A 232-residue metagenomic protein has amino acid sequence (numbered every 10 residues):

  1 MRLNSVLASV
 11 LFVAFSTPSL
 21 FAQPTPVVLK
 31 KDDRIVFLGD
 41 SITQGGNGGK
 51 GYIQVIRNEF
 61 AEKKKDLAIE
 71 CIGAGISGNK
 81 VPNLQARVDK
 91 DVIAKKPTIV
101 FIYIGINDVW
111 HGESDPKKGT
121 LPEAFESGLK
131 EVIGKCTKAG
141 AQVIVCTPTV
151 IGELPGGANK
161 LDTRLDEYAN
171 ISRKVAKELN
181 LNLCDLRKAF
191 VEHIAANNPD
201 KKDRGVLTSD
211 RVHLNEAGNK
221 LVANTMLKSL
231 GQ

Functional and structural regions predicted by a protein language model:
M1-S9: Twin-arginine (Tat) signal peptide motif
L3, L29-K30, V55-A68, N83-Q232: Alpha-helical cap/lid subdomain in secreted, periplasmic, or secretory-pathway luminal O-acyl-processing enzymes
A8-S19: Bacterial N-terminal signal peptides
L20-P24: Boundary at the C-terminal end of the N-terminal hydrophobic targeting segment
D33-G48, S77-K80, V109: Catalytic nucleophile-elbow at a beta strand-turn-alpha helix junction centered on a G-D-S/GDSL motif, marking
F37-L38, G73, V145, T208: A structural signal for the hydrophobic beta-strands that form the central parallel beta-sheet of Rossmann-like
K50-Q54: Short Gly/aromatic-enriched secondary-structure transition segments
L67-G75: Short helix-loop-beta-strand segments that form the rim/entrance of peptidase-like active sites
